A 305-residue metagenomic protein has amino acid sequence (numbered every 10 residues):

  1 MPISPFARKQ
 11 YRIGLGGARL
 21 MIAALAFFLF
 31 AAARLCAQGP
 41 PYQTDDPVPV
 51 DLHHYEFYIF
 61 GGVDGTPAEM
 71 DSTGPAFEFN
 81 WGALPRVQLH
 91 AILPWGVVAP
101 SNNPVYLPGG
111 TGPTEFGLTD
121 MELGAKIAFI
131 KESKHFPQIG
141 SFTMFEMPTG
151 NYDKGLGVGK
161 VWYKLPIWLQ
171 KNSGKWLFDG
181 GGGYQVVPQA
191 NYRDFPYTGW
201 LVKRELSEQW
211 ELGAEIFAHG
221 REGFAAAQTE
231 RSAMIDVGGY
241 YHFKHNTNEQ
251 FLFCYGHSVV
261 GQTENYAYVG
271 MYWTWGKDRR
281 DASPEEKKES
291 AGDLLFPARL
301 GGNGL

Functional and structural regions predicted by a protein language model:
M1-G17: N-terminal secretory signal peptides that target proteins for export/translocation
S4-A7, L25, P41: Generic extreme N-terminus detector
R8-Y11, L29-A32, P100: Local alpha-helix boundary/kink/capping signal
I13-G17, A24, K175-W176, Q209: Intrinsically disordered, low-complexity segments enriched in polar/charged small residues
G14, C36-A37: Glycine-centered recognition micro-motifs in short, flexible terminal segments and loops
R19-R34: Bacterial N-terminal signal peptides
A37-L305: Transmembrane beta-barrel domains of Gram-negative outer membranes and organellar outer membranes
